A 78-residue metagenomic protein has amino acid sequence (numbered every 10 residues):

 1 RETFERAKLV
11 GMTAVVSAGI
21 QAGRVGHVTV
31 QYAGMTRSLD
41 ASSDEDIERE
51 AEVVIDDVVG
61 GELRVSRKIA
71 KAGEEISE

Functional and structural regions predicted by a protein language model:
E2-E78: Terminal membrane-proximal soluble interaction domains of membrane-associated proteins
